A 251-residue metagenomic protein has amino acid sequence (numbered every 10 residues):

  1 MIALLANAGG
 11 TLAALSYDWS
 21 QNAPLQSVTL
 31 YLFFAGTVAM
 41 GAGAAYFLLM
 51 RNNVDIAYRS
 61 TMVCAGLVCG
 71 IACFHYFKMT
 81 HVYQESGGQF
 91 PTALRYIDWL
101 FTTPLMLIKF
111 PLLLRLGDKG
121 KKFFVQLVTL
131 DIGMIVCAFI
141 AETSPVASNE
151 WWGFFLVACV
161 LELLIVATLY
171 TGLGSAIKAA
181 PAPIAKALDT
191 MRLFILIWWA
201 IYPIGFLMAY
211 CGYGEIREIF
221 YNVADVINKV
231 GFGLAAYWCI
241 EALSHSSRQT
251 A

Functional and structural regions predicted by a protein language model:
L5-M40: Hydrophobic transmembrane alpha-helical segments in integral membrane proteins
V28-A35, T61-L67, P91-F101, Q126-L130 (+5 more regions): Physicochemical signature of membrane-embedded alpha-helices that form the seven-helix bundle of GPCRs, emphasizing
A42-F47, C137-A141, V160-A182, I197 (+1 more regions): Alpha-helical transmembrane segments in multipass membrane proteins, preferentially the mid-helix core
A45-R51, M79-G87, Y96-L127, I132-T143: Internal transmembrane alpha-helix with an interfacial aromatic "cap," most often the third helix
L49-T61, L114-F123, V146-S148, A176-K186: Membrane-interface helix-boundary motifs at transmembrane edges
V63-V82: A generic, lipid-embedded transmembrane alpha helix
L169-T171, T190-A251: C-terminal transmembrane-bundle signature of multipass membrane proteins, characterized by strong activation on
